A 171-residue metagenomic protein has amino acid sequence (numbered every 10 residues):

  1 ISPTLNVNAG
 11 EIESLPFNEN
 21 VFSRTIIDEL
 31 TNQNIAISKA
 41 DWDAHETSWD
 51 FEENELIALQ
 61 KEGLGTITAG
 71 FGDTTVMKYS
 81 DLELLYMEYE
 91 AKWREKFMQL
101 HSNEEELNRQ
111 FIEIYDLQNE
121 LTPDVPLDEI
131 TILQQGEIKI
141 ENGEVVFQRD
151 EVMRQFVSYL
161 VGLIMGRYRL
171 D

Functional and structural regions predicted by a protein language model:
I1-D171: S-adenosyl-L-methionine
